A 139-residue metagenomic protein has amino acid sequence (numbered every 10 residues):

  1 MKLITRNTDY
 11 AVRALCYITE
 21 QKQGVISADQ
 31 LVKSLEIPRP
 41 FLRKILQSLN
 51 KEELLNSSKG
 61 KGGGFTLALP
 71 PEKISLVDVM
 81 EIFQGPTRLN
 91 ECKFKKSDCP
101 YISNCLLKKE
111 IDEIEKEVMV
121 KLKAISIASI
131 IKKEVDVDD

Functional and structural regions predicted by a protein language model:
M1-A14: Short alpha-helical segments that sit at the start of domains
T19-Q23, L69-P70: Short helix-capping/hinge SLiMs at alpha-helix to coil transitions
D29-E36: A short alpha-helical element within helix-turn-helix/winged-helix DNA-binding domains across DNA-binding proteins
K33, N50-K51: Alpha-helical residues within the helix-turn-helix
P40: Key DNA-contact positions within bacterial/archaeal DNA-binding proteins
E53-L67: Beta-hairpin "wing" of winged helix-turn-helix
P71-K96, I111, E115-K116: Conserved segment of winged-helix/HTH DNA-binding domains
K96-D139: C-terminal regulatory/oligomerization modules of transcriptional regulators
